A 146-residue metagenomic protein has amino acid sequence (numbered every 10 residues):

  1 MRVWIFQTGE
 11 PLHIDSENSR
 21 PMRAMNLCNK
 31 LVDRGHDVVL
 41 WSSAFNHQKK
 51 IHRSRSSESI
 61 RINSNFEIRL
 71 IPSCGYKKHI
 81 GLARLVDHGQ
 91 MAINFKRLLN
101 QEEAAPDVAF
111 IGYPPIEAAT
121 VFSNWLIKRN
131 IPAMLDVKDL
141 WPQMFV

Functional and structural regions predicted by a protein language model:
M1, H36, F66, I131-P132: A structural micro-motif
M1-R61: N-terminal subdomain of nucleotide-sugar transferases
T8-G9, I14, S73-A83, A104 (+1 more regions): Acceptor-binding helix/loop patch of EC 2.4 sugar-transfer enzymes, predominantly nucleotide-sugar-dependent
R23-A24, M91, F95, A118: Amphipathic coiled-coil/heptad-repeat helices and related helical stalk/stem segments that mediate oligomerization
L40-Q101: A conserved catalytic-core segment of Leloir-type glycosyltransferases
E67-R69, R97-A118, K128-K138: Short N-terminal targeting/anchoring amphipathic segment
V121-W125: A short acidic, amphipathic alpha-helical/loop segment
